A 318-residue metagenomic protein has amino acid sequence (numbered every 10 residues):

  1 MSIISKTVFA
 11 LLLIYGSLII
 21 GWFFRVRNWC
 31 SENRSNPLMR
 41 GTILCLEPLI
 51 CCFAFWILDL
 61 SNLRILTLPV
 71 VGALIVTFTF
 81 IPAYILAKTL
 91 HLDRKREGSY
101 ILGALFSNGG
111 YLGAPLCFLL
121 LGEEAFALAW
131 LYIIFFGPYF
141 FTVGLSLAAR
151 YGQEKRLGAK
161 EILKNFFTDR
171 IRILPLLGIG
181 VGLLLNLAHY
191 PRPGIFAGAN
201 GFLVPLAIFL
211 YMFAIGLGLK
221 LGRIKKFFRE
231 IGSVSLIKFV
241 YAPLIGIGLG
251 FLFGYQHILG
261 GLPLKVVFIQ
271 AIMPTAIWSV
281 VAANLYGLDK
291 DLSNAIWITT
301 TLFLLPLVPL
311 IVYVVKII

Functional and structural regions predicted by a protein language model:
M1-I318: Alpha-helical transmembrane segments of multi-pass small-molecule/ion transporters
